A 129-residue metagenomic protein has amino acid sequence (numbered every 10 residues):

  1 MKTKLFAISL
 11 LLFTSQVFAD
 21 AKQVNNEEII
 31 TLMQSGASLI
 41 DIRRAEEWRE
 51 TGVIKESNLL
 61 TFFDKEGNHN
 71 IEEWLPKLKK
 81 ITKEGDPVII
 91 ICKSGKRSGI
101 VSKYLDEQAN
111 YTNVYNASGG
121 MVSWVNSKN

Functional and structural regions predicted by a protein language model:
K2-T3, S15-S35, A45-P87, K96-N129: Rhodanese-like catalytic fold shared by cysteine-dependent sulfurtransferases and DSP/PTP-type phosphatases
K4-L10: Sec-dependent signal peptide hydrophobic core
L39-D41: Structural scaffold elements adjacent to functional motifs in cytosolic proteins
I91-C92: Short, surface-exposed ligand- or partner-binding patches at beta-edge/loop junctions that are enriched in aromatics
